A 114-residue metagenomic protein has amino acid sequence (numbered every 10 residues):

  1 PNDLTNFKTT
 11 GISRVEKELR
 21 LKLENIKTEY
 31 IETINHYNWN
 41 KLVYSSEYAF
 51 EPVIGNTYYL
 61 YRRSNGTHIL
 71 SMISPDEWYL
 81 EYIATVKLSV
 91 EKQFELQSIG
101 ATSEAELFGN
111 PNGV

Functional and structural regions predicted by a protein language model:
P1-L23: Short, charged, low-complexity amphipathic alpha-helix
K8, S13-E16, N38, S89 (+1 more regions): Serine/threonine-rich low-complexity intrinsically disordered regions
K17, K27, I31: Anionic-ligand-binding alpha/beta catalytic cores of soluble enzymes and soluble regulatory domains that recognize
Y30-S46: Phosphate-interacting basic helix/loop segments used at nucleotide- and nucleic-acid interfaces
N35, L42, R63-G66, G113: Short linear sequence elements within intrinsically disordered, low-complexity coil regions
S45-F108: Domain-scale macromolecular recognition modules
F108-V114: Short acidic DE-rich linear segments
